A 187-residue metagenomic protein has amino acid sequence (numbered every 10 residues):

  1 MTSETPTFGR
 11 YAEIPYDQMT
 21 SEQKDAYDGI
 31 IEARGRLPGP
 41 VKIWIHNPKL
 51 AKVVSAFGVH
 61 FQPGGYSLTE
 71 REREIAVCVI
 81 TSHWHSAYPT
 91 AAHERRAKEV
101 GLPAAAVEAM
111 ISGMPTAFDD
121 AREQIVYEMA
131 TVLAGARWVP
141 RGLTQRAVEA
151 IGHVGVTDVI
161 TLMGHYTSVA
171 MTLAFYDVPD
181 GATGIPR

Functional and structural regions predicted by a protein language model:
M1-R187: Hydrophobic alpha-helical segments
